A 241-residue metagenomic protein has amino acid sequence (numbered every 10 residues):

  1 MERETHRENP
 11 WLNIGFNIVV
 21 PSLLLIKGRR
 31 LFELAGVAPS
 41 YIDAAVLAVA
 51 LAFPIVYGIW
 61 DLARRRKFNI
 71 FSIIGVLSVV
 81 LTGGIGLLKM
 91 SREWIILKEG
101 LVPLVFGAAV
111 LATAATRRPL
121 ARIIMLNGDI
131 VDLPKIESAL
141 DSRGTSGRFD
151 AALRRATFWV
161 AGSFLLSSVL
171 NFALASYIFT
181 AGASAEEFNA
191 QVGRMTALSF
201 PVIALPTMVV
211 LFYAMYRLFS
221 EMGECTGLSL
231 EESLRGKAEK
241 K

Functional and structural regions predicted by a protein language model:
M1-N9, K240: Short, Lys/Arg-rich, polar N-terminal cytosolic tail immediately upstream of the first transmembrane signal-anchor
L24-S40, A63: Short, hydrophobic transmembrane alpha-helix segments
A38-A52, F71-S72: Structural signature of hydrophobic alpha-helical transmembrane segments
A52, I178-L230: Alpha-helical transmembrane segments and their immediate juxtamembrane interface regions
I55-R66: C-terminal ends of transmembrane helices
R64-A112, M125, A181-G193: Long, highly hydrophobic alpha-helical transmembrane signal-anchor segments
E93-D150: Membrane-proximal helix-loop-helix units in multi-pass membrane proteins
A121, S146-F179, M208-L211, M215: Alpha-helical transmembrane segments of helical membrane proteins, especially in multi-pass transport, channel
